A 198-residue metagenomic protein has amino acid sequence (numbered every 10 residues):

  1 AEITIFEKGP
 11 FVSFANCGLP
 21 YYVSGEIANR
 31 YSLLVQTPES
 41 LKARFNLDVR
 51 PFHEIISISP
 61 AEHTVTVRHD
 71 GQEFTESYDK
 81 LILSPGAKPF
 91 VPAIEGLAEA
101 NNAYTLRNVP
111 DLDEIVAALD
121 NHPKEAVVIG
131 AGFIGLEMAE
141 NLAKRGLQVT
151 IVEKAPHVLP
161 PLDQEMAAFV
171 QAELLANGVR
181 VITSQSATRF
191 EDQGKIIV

Functional and structural regions predicted by a protein language model:
A1-F52, A139-L162: Beta1-alpha1 glycine-rich phosphate/pyrophosphate-binding loop at the start of Rossmann-like nucleotide-binding domains
G18-Y21, T64-V65, E95-E99, A118-D120 (+2 more regions): Short, glycine/charged-enriched secondary-structure capping and boundary segments
L34-I129, S184, V198: FAD-binding core/adjacent interface of flavoenzyme oxidoreductases
R50-H69, E76, K144-V198: A Rossmann-like FAD-binding core segment of flavoenzymes
G132: Glycine-rich NAD(P) Rossmann-fold beta1-alpha1 loop
G135-L136: N-terminal Rossmann-fold NAD(P) dinucleotide-binding loop
